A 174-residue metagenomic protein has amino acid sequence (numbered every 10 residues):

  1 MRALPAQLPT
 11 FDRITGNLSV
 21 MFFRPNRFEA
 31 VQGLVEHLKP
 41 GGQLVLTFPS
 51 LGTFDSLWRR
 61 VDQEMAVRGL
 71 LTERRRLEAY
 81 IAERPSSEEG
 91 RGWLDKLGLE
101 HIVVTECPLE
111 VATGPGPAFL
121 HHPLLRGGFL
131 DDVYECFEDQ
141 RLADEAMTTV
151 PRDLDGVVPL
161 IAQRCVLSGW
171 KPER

Functional and structural regions predicted by a protein language model:
R2-I14: A short acidic, Gly/Pro-enriched loop at the edge of an enzyme's catalytic core that lines a small-molecule cofactor
P9, L97, L160: Structured loop/turn residues at beta-strand edges in well-structured enzyme cores
G16-V20, T47: Residues lining the SAM
N17, I161-S168: Short hydrophobic/aromatic beta-strand or adjacent loop that forms the aromatic wall/cage of a ligand/substrate-binding
F23-L34: A short, conserved alpha-helix within the catalytic core of class I
F28, G41-G114: Conserved catalytic/acceptor-binding region of the Class I
G98, H121-P123, C165-R174: Core SAM-dependent methyltransferase catalytic element
I102-G156: C-terminal helical/coil "lid" or tail adjacent to the Rossmann-like core of SAM-dependent
